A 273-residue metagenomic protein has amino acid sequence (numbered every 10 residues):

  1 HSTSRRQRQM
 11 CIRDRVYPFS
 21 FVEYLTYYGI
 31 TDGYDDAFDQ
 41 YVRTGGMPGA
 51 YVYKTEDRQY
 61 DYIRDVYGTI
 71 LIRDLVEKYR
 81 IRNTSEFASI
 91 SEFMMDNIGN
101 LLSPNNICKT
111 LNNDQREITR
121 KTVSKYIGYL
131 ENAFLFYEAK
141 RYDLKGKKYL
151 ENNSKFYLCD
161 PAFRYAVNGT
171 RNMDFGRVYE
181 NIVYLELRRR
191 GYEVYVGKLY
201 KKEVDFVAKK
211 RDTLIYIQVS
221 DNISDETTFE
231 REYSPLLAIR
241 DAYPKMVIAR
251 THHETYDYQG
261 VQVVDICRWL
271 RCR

Functional and structural regions predicted by a protein language model:
H1-I12: Single conserved hydrophobic/aromatic residue that forms the stacking wall/gate of nucleotide- or nucleobase-binding
R5-R6, V247-E254: Short, polar loop motifs at secondary-structure junctions
V16-Y34: Conserved small helical "lid"/interfacial subdomain of P-loop NTPases
G29, G33-T69: Amphipathic alpha-helical "lid/sensor" segments that cap RecA-like P-loop NTPase cores
T55-L214: Accessory nucleic acid-recognition modules appended to NTPase machines
K209, L214-S224, E232: Active-site ExK catalytic segment of metal-dependent nucleases
N222, T227-P244: Short, charged, amphipathic alpha-helix that recurs within catalytic cores of restriction-modification and other
H252-R273: Domain-level recognition of nuclease-like catalytic cores that cleave nucleotide substrates
